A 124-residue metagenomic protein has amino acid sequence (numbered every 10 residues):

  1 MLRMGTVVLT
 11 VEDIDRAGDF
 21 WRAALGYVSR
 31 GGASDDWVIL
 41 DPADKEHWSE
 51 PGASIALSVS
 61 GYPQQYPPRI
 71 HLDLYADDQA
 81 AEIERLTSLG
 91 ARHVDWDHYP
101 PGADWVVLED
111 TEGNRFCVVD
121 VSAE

Functional and structural regions predicted by a protein language model:
M1-L2, V8-A53, E82, S88 (+2 more regions): Core segments of cupin and vicinal oxygen chelate
M1-R3, Q64-R69, P100: Short glycine-enriched loop/turn motifs at secondary-structure junctions
T6-V8, H71-D73, V107: Short aromatic/hydrophobic contact patches that present stacked aromatics for nucleic-acid/ligand binding
L40, W48-E50, S54-A56, G61-P67 (+1 more regions): Domain-length accessory/inserted modules outside core catalytic folds
Q64-L86, A91: Mid-chain, well-packed structural core segment of small domains
P101, S122-E124: A short acidic/small-residue loop/turn micro-motif
D110-T111: Short, acidic, Ser/Thr-enriched surface-loop or helix-capping motifs
